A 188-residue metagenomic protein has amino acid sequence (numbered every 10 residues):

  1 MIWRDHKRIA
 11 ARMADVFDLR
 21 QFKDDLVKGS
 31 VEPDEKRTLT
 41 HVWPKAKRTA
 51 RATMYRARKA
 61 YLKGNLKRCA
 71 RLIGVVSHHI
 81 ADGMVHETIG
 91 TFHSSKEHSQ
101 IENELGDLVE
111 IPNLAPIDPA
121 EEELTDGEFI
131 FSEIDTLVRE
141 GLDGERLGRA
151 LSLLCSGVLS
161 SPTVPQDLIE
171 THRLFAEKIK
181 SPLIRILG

Functional and structural regions predicted by a protein language model:
M1-G188: N-terminal membrane-targeting hydrophobic helices
